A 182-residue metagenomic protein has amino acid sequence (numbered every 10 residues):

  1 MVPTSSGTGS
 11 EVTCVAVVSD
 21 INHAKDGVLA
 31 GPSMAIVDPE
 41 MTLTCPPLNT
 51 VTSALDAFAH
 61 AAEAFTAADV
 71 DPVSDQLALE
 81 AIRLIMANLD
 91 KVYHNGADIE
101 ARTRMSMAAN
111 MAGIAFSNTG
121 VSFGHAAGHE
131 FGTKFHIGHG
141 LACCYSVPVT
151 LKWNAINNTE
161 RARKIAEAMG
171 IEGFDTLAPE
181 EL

Functional and structural regions predicted by a protein language model:
M1-V73, R161-K164: A glycine/threonine-rich phosphate-anchoring loop and its flanking beta-alpha core in nucleotide/phosphate-binding
G7, N110-C143: Glycine-rich phosphate/pyrophosphate-binding beta-alpha loops
S10-V15, T52, D56, H60 (+4 more regions): Residues on a specific face of well-ordered alpha-helices
A30-A35, D56, I82, N118-G124: Acidic-glycine-rich active-site phosphate/pyrophosphate-binding loop
T50-L55, S74, A78, F116 (+1 more regions): Short glycine/threonine-rich catalytic loop with a Thr-x-Gly-x-Asp
E63-N118, H129-G132: Glycine-rich phosphate/diphosphate-binding loops and the adjacent beta-loop-alpha structural elements that coordinate
K134-L182: Gly/Pro-rich interdomain helix-loop hinge
